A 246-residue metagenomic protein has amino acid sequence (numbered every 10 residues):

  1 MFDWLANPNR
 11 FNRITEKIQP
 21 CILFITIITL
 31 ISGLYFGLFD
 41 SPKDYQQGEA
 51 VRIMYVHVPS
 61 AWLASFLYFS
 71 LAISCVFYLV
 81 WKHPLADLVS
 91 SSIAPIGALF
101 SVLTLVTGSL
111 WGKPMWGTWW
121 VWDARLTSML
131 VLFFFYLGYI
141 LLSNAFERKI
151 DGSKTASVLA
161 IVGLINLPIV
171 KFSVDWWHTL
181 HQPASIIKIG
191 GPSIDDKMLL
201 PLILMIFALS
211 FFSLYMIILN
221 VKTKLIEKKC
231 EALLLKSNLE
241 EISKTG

Functional and structural regions predicted by a protein language model:
M1-G246: Polytopic transmembrane helical bundles with strong interfacial aromatic enrichment
